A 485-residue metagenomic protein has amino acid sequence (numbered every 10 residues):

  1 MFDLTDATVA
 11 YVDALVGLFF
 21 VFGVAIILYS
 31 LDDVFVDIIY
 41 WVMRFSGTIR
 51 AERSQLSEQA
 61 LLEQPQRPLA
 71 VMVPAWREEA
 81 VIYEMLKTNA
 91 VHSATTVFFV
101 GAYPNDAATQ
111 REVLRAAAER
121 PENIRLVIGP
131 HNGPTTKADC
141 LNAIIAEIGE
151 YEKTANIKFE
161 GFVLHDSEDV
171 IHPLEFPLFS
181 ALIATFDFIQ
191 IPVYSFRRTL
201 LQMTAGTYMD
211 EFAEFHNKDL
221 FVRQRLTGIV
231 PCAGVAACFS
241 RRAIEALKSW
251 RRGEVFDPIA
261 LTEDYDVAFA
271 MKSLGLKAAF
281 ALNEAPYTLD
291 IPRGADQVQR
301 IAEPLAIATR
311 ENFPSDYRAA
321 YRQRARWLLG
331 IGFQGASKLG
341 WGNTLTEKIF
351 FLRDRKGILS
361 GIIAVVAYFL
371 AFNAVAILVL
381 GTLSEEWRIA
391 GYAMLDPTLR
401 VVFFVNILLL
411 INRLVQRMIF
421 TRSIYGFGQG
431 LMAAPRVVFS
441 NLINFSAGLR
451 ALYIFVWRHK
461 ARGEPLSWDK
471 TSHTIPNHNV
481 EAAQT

Functional and structural regions predicted by a protein language model:
M1-D13: Short, strongly hydrophobic alpha-helical membrane anchors
M1-L4, P134-T135, R310, P314 (+1 more regions): Short, membrane-interfacial amphipathic segments enriched in basic
G17-D37: Low-complexity, highly charged intrinsically disordered N-terminal segments that act as targeting/localization
L18-V24, M72, G228-P231, L359-I363 (+2 more regions): Hydrophobic alpha-helical transmembrane segments of multi-pass membrane proteins
L28, F35-Q64, L339-T485: Juxtamembrane C-terminal module of membrane proteins
S46-A325: Internal catalytic domains of large membrane-associated glycosyltransferases
E263-L282, A320, W327-I331, K356-N373 (+1 more regions): P-loop NTPase catalytic cores that bind/hydrolyze ATP
R322-L345: Short, charged cytosolic
